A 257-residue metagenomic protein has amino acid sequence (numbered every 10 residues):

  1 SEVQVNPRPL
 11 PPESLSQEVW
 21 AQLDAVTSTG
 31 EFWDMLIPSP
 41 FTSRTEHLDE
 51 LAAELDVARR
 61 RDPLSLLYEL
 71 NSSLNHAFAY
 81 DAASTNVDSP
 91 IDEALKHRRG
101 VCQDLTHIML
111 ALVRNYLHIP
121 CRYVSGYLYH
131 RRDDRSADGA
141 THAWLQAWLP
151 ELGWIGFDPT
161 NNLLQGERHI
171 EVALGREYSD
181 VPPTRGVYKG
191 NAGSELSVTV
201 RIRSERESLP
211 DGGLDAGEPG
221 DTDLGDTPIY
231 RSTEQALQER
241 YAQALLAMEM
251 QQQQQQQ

Functional and structural regions predicted by a protein language model:
S1-G100, N115-Q257: Mixed-charge, low-complexity segments
D104-L112: Short amphipathic alpha-helical face segments that pack within enzyme cores and frequently flank/anchor catalytic
